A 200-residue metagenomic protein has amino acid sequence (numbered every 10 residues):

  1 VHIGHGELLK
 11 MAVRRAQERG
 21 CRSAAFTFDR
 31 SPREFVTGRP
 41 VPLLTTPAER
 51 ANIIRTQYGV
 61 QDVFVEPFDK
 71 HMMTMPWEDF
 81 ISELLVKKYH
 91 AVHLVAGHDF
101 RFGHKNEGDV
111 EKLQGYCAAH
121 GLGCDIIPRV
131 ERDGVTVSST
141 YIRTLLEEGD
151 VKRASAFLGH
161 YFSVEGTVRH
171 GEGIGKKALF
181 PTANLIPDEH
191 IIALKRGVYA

Functional and structural regions predicted by a protein language model:
V1-A48: N-terminal catalytic cores of NTP/NDP-binding nucleotidyl/phosphoryl-transfer enzymes
L9, V13, A51, I81-S82 (+1 more regions): Generic structural signal for well-ordered alpha-helices, preferentially at hydrophobic/aromatic core positions
G20, G59-V60, A91, G121: A generic structural signal for alpha->beta connector loops
S23-D29, Q57, D62-H71, P128: A conserved beta-strand->alpha-helix junction
P42-A51, T74-I81: Glycine-rich, highly charged phosphate/nucleotide-binding loops
I53-R55: ATP-dependent adenylation/nucleotidyltransferase module used to activate substrates
V65-L85: Conserved phosphate-binding/catalytic loop of the ribokinase/pfkB sugar-kinase fold
E78-S82, V86-A200: Active-site cores that bind ATP or allylic diphosphates and position pyrophosphate for catalysis
